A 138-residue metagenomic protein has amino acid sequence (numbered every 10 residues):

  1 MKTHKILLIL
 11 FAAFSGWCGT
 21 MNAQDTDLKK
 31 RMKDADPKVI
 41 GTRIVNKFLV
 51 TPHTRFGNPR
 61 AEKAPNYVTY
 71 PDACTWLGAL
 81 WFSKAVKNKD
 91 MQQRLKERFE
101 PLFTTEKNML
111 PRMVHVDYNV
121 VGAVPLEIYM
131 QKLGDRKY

Functional and structural regions predicted by a protein language model:
M1-D25: Bacterial Sec-dependent N-terminal signal peptides
T3-I9, I40, I44, L80 (+2 more regions): Weak global preference for isoleucine
S15-C18, I40, L133: Feature targets compositionally biased, intrinsically disordered low-complexity regions with long contiguous runs
Q24-P101, D135-Y138: Low-complexity, Ser/Thr/Pro/Gly-enriched N-terminal "stalk/linker" regions
Y67-S83, M113-M130: Well-ordered alpha-helical segments within folded domains of soluble proteins
N88-E127: Mid-chain, structured segments of secreted extracytoplasmic proteins
